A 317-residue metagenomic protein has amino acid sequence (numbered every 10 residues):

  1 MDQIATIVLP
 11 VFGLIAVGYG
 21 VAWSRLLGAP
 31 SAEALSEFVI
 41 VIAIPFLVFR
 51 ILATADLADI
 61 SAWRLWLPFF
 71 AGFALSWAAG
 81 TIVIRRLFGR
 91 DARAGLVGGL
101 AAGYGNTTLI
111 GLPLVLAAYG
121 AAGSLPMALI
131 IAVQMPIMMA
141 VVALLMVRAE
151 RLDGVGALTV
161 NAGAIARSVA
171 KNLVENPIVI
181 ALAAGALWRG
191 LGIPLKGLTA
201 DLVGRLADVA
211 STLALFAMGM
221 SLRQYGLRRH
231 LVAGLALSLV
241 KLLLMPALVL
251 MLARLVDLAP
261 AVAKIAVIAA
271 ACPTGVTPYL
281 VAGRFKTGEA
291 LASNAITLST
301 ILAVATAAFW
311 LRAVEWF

Functional and structural regions predicted by a protein language model:
M1-F317: Alpha-helical transmembrane segments of multi-pass small-molecule/ion transporters
